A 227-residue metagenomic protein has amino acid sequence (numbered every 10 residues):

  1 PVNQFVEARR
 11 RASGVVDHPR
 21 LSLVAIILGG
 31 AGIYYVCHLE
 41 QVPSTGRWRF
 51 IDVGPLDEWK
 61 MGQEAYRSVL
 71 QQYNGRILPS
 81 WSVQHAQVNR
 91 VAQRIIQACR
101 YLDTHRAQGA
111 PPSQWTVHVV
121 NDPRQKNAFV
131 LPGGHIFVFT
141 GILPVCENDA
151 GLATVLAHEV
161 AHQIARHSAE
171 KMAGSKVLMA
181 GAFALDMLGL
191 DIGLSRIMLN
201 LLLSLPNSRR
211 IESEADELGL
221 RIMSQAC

Functional and structural regions predicted by a protein language model:
P1-C227: A Zn2+-metalloprotease active-site environment signal
